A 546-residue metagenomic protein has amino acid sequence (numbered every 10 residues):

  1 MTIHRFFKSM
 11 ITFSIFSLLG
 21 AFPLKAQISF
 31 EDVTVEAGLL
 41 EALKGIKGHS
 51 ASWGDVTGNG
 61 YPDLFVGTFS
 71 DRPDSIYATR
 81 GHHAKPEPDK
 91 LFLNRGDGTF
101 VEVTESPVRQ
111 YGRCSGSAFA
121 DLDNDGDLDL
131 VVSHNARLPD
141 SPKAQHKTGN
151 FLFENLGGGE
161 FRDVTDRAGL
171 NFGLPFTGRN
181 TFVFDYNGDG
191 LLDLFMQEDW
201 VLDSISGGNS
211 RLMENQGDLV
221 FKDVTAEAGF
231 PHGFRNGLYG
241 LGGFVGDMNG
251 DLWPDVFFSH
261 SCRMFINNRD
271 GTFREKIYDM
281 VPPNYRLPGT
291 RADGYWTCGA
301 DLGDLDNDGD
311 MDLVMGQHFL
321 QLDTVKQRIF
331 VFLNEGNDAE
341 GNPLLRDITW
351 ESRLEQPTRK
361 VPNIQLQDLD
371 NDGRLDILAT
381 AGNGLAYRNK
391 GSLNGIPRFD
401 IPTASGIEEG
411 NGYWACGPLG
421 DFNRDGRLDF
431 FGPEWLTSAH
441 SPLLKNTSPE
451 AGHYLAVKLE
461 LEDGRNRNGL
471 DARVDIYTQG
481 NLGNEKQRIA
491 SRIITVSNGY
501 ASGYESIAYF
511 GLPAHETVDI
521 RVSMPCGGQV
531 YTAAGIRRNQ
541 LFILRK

Functional and structural regions predicted by a protein language model:
S9-A21: Bacterial N-terminal signal peptides
A26-I46, A78-G81, K85-G112, F153-F176 (+6 more regions): Blade-edge motifs of beta-propeller repeat domains
A37-P73: Beta-strand-rich domains and repeat architectures in extracellular enzymes and scaffolds, especially beta-propellers
E41, P397-K546: Gly/Ser/Thr/Pro-enriched helix-cap/hinge segments flanking short amphipathic alpha-helices
G48-G58, R113-N124, G178-G188, Y239-G250 (+6 more regions): Beta-propeller blade termini
S52, L64-T68, L130-H134, L194-E198 (+5 more regions): Hydrophobic beta-strand segments that make up the repeating blades of beta-propeller and related beta-repeat
N59, D63, D125, D129 (+8 more regions): Acidic carboxylate motifs that coordinate Ca2+ or other divalent cations, activating on Asp/Glu
I76-E87, S141-T148, D203-G208, F258 (+2 more regions): Short, solvent-exposed loop/turn segments at conserved positions within beta-propeller repeat blades
